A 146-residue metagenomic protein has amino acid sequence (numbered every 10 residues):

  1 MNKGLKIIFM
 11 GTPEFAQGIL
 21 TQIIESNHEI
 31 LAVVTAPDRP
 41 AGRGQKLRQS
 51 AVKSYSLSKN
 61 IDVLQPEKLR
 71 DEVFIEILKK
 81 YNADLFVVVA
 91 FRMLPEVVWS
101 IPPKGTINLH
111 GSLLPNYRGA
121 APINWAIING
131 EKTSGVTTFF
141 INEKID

Functional and structural regions predicted by a protein language model:
M1-R43: N-terminal Rossmann-like dinucleotide-binding module
G4-L5, E25-S26, A36, L85-D146: Donor/substrate-binding cores of folate-linked one-carbon enzymes
T12-F15, E67-R70, A90-M93: Short beta->alpha connector loops
Q17, T21-E25, I75-K79, E96: Amphipathic, non-transmembrane alpha-helical secondary structure
G18, A51, V73, M93 (+1 more regions): Short Gly/charged-rich anion-binding patches and loops
E29, D62, T133: Residue-level detector of anion-binding/catalytic polar loops
P40-D84: N-terminal glycine-/serine-/threonine-rich beta1-alpha1-beta2 phosphate-ribose binding loop of Rossmann-like
